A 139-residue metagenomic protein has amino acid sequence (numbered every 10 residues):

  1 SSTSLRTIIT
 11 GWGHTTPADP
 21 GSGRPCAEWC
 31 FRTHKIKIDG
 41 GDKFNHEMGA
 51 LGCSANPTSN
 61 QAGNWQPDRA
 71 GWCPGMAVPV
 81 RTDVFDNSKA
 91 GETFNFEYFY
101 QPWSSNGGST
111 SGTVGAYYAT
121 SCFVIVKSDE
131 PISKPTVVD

Functional and structural regions predicted by a protein language model:
S1, I8-G11, A18-S133: Beta-strand-rich ligand-recognition modules
S133-D139: Compositionally biased low-complexity segments at domain edges in trafficked proteins and select soluble regulators
